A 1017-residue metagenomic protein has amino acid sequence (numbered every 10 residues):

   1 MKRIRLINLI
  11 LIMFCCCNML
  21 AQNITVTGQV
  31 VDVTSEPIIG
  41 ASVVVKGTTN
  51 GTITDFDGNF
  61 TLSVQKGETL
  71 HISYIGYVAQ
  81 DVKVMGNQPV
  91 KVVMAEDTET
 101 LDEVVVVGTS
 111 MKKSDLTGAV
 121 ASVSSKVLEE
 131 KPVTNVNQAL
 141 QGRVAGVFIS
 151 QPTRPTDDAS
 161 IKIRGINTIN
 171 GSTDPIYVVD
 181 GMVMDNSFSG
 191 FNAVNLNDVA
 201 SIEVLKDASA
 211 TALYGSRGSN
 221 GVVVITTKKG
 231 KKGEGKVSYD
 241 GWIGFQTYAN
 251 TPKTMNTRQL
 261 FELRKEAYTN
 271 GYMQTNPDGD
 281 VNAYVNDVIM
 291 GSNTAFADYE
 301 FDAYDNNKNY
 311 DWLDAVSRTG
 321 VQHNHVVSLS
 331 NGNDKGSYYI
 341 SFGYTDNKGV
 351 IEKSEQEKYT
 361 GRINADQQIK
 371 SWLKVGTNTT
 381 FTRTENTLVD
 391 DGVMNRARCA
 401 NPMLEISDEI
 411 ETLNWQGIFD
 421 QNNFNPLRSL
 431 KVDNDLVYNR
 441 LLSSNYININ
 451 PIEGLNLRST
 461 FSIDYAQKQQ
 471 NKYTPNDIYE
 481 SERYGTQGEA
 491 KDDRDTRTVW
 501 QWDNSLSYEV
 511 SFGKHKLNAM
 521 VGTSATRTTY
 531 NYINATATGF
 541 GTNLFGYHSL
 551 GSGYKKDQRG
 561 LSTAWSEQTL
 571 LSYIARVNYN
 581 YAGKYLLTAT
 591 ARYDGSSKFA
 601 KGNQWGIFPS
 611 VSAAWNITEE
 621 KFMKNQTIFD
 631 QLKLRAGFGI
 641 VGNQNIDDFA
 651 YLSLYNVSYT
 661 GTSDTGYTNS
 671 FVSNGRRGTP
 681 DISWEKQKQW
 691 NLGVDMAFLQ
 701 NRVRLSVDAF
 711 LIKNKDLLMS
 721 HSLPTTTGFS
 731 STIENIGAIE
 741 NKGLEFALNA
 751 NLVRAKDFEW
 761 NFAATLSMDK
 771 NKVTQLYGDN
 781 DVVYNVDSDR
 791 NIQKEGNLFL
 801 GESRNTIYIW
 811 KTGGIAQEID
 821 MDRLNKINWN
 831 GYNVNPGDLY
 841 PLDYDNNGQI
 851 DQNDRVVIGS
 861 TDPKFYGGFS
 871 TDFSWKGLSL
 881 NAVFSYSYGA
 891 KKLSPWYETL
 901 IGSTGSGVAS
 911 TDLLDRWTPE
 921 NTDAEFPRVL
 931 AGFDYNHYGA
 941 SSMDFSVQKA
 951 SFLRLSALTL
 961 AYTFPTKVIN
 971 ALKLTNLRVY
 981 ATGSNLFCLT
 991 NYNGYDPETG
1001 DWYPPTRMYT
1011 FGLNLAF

Functional and structural regions predicted by a protein language model:
Q29-G47, T69-V78, M85-E129, N137 (+1 more regions): Short, acidic, small-residue-rich periplasmic hinge/interaction motif at the N-terminus of Gram-negative outer-membrane
Q29-V33, A119-G142, S150-P152, S160-T168 (+7 more regions): Short, polar/charged loop or turn motifs at beta-strand boundaries
T49-N59: Short, acidic Ser/Thr/Gly-rich low-complexity loop/linker segments typical of extracellular and cell-surface proteins
F60-S63, Q138, P175, D180-A208: Short acidic/polar hinge/loop motifs at secondary-structure boundaries that mediate gating or recognition
S122, K131-V133, R143-G146, S150-S160 (+10 more regions): Residues embedded in well-ordered regular secondary structure
L128-V133, R154, I166, T173-D174 (+11 more regions): Extracellular/periplasmic, surface-exposed regions of secreted and cell-surface proteins
S238-A303, N534-T536, E734, N751-S860 (+1 more regions): Conserved small-residue
S596, V834, S887-V979: Extracytoplasmic gating/loop element in the C-terminal half of outer-membrane beta-barrel translocons and assembly
